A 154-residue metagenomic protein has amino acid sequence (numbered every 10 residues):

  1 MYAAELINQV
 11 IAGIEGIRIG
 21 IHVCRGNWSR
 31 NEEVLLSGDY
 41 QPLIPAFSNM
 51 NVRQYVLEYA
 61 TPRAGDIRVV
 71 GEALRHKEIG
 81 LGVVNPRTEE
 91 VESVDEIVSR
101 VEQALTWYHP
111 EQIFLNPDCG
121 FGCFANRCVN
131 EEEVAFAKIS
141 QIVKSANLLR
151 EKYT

Functional and structural regions predicted by a protein language model:
M1-T154: Domain-level signal for soluble alpha/beta catalytic cores
